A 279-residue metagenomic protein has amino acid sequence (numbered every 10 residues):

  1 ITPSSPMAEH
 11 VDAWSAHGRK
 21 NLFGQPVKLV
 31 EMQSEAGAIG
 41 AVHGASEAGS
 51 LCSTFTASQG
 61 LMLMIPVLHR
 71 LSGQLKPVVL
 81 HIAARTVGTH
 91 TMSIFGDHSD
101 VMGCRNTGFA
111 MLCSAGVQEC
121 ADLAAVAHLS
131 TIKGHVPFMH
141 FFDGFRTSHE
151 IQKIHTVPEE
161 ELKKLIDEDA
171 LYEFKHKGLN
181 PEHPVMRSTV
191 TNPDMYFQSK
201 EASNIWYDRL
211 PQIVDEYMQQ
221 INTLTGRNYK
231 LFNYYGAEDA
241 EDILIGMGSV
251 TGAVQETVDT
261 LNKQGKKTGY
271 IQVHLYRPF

Functional and structural regions predicted by a protein language model:
I1-G103, G108, A125, F145: Thiamine diphosphate
V11-S15, H69-S72, H128-S130, H155-P158 (+1 more regions): Short, solvent-exposed amphipathic alpha-helical segments in soluble enzyme and RNA/protein-processing domains
F23, V27, F138-N233: Conformationally flexible catalytic loops at phosphate/diphosphate-handling active centers
L29-Q33, I271-P278: Short beta->alpha junction loops
M64, H90, H149-I151, A253-Q255: Short helix/loop capping segments that flank catalytic or ligand/cofactor-binding pockets
T91-I94, I213-Y229, G246-V254, V273-F279: A general structural motif
I94-G144, E168-D169: Conserved thiamine diphosphate
L231-Y234, E238-K267, F279: Redox- and metal-dependent alpha/beta enzyme cores, enriched for Fe-S-associated oxidoreductases and cofactor-handling
